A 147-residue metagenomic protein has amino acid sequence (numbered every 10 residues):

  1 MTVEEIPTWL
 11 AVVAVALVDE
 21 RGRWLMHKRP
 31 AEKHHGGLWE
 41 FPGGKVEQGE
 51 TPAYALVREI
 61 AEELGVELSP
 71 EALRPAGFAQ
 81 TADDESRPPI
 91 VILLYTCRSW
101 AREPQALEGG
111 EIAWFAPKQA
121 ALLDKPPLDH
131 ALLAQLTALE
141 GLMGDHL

Functional and structural regions predicted by a protein language model:
M1-W9, A138-L147: Short, low-complexity, intrinsically disordered N-terminal peptides in bacterial proteins
T2-W24, K45: Conserved N-terminal beta-strand and adjoining loop/helix that marks the start of the Nudix/MutT-like hydrolase domain
L10, D19, G77-E103: Active-site-adjacent beta-strand/loop module that shapes the phosphate/pyrophosphate-binding cleft
L17, M26, C97-S99, W114: Conserved hydrophobic "DFG−1" position in protein kinase catalytic cores
R23-E63: Conserved Nudix-box catalytic region and its N-terminal flanking loop in Nudix hydrolases and closely related
E67-G77: A short coil-to-beta-strand element that immediately follows conserved catalytic motifs
L94-T96, P104-L136: NUDIX/MutT-family hydrolases
